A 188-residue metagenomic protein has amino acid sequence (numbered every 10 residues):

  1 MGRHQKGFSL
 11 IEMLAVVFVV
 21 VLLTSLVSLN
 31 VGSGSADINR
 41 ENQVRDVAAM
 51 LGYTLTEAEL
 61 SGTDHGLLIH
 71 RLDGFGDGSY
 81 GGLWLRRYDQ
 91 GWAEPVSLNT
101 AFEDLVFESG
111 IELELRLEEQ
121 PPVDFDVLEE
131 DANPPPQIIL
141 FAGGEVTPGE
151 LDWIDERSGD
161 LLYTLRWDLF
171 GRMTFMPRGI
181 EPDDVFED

Functional and structural regions predicted by a protein language model:
M1-F8: N-terminal leader/signal peptides at the extreme start of proteins
F8, L14, L26-A49, Y53-T56 (+2 more regions): N-terminal helix-rich module
A15-V19: Residues within membrane-spanning alpha-helices of integral membrane proteins, especially the hydrophobic core/packing
D64-I69: Short, hydrophobic-rich beta-strand element in sensory/regulatory alpha-beta domains
